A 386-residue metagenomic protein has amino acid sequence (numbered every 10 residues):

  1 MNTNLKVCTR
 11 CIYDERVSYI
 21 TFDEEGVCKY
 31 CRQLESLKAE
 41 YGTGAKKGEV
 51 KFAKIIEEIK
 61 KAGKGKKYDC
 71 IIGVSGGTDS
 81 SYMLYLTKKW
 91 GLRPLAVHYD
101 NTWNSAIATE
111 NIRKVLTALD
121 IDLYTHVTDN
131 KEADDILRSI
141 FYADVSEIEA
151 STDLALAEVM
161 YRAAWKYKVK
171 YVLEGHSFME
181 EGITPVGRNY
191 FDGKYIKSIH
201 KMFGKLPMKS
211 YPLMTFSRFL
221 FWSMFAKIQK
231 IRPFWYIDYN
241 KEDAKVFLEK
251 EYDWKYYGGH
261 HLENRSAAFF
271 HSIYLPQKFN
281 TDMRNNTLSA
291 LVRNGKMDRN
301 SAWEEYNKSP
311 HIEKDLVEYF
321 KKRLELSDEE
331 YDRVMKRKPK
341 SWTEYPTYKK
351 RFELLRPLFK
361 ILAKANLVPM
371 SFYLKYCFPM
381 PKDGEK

Functional and structural regions predicted by a protein language model:
M1-C70, L86-K386: Nucleotide-activated chemistry modules centered on ATP-dependent adenylation/adenylyltransferase
C70-D79: Short, glycine-rich nucleotide/cofactor-binding loops
Y82-M83: Hydrophobic positions on the alpha1 helix immediately C-terminal to the Walker A/P-loop
